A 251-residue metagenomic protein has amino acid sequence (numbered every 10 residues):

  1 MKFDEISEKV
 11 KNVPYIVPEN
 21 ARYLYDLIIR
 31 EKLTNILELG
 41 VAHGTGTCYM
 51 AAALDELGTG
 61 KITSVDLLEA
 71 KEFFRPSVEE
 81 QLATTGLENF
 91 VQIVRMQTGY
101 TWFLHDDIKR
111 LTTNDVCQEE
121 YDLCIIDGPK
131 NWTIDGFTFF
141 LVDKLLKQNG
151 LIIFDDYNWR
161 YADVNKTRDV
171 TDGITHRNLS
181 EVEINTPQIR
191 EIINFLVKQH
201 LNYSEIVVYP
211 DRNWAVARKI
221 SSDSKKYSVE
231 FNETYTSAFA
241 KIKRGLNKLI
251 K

Functional and structural regions predicted by a protein language model:
M1-E5: N-terminal, positively charged/glycine-rich alpha-helical extensions of SAM-dependent methyltransferases
S7-P14, E19-K251: S-adenosylmethionine/decaboxylated-SAM
